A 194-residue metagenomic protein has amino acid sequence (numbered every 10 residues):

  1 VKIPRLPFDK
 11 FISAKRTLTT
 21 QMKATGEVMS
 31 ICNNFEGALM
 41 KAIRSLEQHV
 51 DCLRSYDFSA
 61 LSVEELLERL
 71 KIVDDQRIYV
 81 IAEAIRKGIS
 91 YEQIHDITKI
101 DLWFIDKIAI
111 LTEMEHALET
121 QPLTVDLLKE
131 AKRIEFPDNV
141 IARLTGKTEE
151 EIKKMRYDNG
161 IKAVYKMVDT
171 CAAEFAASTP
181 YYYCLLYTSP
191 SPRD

Functional and structural regions predicted by a protein language model:
V1-A117, Q121-L127, I134-E135, A163 (+1 more regions): ATP-dependent carboxylate activation and anion-phosphoryl transfer catalytic cores that bind Mg-ATP to form
V1-I3, A131-K153: Phosphate/diphosphate-binding loops
L123-D138, E174-L186: Intrinsically disordered, low-complexity basic tails/linkers immediately adjacent to helix-turn-helix/homeobox/MYB/SANT
A142-T145, E151-L186: C-terminal amphipathic alpha-helical interaction region
Y187-D194: Conserved small/polar residues in nucleotide/adenosyl-binding loops
